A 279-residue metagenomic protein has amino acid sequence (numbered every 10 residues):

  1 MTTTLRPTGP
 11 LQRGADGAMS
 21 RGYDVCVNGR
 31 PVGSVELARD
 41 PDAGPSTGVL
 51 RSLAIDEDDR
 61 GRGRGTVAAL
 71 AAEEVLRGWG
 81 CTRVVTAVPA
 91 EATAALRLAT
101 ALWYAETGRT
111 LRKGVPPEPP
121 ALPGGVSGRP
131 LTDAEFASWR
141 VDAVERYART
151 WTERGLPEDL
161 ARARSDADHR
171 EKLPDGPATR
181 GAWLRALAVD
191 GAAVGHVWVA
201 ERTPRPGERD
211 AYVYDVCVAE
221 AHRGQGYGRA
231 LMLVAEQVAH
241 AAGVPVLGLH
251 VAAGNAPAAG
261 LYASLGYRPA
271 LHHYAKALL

Functional and structural regions predicted by a protein language model:
M1-G14, R112-E135: Conserved N-terminal entry element of GNAT/NAT acetyltransferase domains
T2-S46, R51-S52, V141-T152, P157-R209 (+1 more regions): Acetyl-CoA-dependent GNAT
L50, A72-L76, V213, A235 (+3 more regions): Short hydrophobic clusters on alpha-helical segments that form packing/core surfaces in small helical domains
L50-R62, V88-A90, Y214-R223: A short, internal acetyl-CoA/4′-phosphopantetheine-binding micro-motif in the GNAT/acyltransferase core
D59, G63-A71, H222, G226-L231: Conserved acetyl-CoA pyrophosphate-binding loop and the N-cap/start of the following alpha-helix in GNAT-like
T66, A90-G108, R229, A253-L271: Conserved active-site alpha-helix within GNAT-family acetyltransferase domains
L76-P89, A239-H250: Conserved GNAT acetyl-CoA-binding A-motif
R83-G125: Hydrophobic alpha-helical segments and helix pairs
